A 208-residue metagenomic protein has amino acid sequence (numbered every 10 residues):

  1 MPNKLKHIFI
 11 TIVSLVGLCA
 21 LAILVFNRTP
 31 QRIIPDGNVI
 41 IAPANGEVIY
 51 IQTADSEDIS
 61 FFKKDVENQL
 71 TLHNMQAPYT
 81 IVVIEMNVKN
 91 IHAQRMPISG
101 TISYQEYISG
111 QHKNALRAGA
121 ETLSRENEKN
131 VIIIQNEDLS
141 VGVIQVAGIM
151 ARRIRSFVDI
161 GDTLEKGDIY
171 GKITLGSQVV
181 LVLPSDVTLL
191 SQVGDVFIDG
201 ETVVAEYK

Functional and structural regions predicted by a protein language model:
M1-K208: Contiguous, well-folded functional domains in the mature portion of proteins
